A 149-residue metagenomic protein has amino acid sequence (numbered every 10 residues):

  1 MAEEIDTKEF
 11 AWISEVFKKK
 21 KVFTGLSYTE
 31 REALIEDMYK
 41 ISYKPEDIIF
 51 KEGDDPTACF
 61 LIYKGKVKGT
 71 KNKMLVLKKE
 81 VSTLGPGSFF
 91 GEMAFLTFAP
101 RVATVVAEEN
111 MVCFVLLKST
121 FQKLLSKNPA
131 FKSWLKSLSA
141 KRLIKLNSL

Functional and structural regions predicted by a protein language model:
M1-L149: Cytosolic regulatory regions built on CNB/CRP/Popeye-like sensor folds
